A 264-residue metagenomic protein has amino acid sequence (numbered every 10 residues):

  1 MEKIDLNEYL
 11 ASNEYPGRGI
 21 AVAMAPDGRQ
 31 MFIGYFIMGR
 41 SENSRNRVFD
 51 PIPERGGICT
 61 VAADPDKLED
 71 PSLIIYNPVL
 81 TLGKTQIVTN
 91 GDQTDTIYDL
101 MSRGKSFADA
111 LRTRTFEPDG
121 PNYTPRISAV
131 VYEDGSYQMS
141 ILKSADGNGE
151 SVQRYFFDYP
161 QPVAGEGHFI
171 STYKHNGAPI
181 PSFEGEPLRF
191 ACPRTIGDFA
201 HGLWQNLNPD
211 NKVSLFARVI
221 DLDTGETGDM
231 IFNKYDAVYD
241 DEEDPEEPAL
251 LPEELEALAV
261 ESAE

Functional and structural regions predicted by a protein language model:
M1-E264: Conserved short alpha-helical segments that host acidic/polar catalytic motifs at enzyme active sites
